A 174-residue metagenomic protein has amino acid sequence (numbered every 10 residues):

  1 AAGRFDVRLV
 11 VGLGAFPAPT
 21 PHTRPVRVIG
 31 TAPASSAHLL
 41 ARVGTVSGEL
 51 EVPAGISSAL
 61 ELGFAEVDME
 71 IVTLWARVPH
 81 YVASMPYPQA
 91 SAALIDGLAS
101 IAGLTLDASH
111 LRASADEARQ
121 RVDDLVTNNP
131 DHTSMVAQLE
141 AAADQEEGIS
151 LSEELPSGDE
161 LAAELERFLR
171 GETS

Functional and structural regions predicted by a protein language model:
A1-L9, P17-S174: Accessory terminal and edge-of-domain segments that mediate assembly/interaction and cofactor placement around
G14: Acidic-aromatic/histidine active-site loop/patch
